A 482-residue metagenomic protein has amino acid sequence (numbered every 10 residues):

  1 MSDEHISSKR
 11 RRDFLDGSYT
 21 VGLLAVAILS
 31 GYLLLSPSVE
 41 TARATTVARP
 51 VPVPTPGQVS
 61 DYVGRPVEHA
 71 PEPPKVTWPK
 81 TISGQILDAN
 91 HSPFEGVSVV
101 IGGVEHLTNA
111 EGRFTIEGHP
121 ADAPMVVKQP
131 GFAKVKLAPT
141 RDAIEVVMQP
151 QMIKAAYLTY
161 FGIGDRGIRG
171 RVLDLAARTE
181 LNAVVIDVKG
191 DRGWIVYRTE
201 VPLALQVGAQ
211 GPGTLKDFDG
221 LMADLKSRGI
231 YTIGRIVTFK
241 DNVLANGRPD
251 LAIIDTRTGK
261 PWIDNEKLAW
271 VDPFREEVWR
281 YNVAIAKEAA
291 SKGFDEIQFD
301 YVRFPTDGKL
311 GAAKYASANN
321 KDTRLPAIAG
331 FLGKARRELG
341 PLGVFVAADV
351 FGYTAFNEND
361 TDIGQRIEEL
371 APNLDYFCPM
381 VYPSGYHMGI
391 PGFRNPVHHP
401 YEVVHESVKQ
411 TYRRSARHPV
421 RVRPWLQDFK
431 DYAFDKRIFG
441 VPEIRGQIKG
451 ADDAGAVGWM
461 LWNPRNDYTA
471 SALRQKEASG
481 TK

Functional and structural regions predicted by a protein language model:
T46-K75, L137-A155: Extracellular beta-sheet/turn segments enriched in Thr/Pro/Gly and aliphatic residues
H69, V126-L137: A short, solvent-exposed loop/turn motif at the edges and junctions of modular extracellular/periplasmic domains
V76-E95: Structural motif
P93-E95, G103-I116: Short, acidic Ser/Thr/Gly-rich low-complexity loop/linker segments typical of extracellular and cell-surface proteins
Q151-G167, A223, F239-S291, R445: Active-site-adjacent "subsite" loops/lids of carbohydrate-active enzymes
A183-V188, T214-I263, E296-D300: Glycine-rich, aromatic-flanked loop segments that form ligand/cofactor-binding clefts across common enzyme folds
Y231-D241, Q298-F299, R324-I363, V404 (+1 more regions): Aromatic-lined carbohydrate-recognition surfaces of secreted/lumenal glycan-active proteins
L374-Y386, V397-H405, Q410-T411, S415-T481: Substrate-binding cleft of secreted/luminal carbohydrate-active enzymes
